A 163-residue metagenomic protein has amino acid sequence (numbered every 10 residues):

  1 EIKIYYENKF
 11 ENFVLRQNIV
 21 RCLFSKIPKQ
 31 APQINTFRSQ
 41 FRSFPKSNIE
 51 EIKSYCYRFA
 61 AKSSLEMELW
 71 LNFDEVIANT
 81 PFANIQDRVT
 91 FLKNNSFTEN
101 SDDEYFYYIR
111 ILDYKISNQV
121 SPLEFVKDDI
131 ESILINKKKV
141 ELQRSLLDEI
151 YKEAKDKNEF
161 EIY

Functional and structural regions predicted by a protein language model:
E1-Y163: Peptidyl-prolyl cis-trans isomerase
